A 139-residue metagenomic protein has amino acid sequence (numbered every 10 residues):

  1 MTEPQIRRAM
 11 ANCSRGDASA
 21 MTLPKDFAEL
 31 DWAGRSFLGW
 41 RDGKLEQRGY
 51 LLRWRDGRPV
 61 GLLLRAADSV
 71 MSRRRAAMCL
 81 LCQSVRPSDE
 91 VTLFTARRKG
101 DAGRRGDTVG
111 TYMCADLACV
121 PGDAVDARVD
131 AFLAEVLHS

Functional and structural regions predicted by a protein language model:
M1-Y50, R55: Charge-rich, low-complexity N-terminal segments
W54-D68, T95-G100: Short Cys/His-rich Zn2+-coordinating modules
R73, T95-G110: Short linker/helix segments within small regulatory modules
C79-Q83, C114: Short cysteine-rich clusters marking metal-coordination/redox-active sites
S84-K99: Conserved short secondary-structure elements within globular domains
S84-S88, C119, A124: Short functional micro-motifs and their immediate structural scaffolds
T111-A118: Cysteine-rich micro-motifs
G122-S139: Polybasic, low-complexity binding patches
